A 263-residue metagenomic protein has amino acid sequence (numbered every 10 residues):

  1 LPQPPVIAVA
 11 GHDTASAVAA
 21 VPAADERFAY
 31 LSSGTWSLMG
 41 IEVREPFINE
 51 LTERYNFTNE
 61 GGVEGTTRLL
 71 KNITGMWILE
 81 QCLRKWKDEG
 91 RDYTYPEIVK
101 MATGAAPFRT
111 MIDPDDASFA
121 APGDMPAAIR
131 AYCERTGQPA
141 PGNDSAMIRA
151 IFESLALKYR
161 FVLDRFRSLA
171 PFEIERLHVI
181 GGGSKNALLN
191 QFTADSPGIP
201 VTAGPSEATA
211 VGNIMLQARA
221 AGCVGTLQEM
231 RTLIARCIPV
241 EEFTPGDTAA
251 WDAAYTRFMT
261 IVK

Functional and structural regions predicted by a protein language model:
P2-R176, K185-T209, M215-K263: Active-site core segments that coordinate phosphate-bearing ligands/cofactors across diverse enzyme families
G182: Glycine-rich Rossmann-fold phosphate-binding loop(s) that bind the pyrophosphate of adenine dinucleotide cofactors
